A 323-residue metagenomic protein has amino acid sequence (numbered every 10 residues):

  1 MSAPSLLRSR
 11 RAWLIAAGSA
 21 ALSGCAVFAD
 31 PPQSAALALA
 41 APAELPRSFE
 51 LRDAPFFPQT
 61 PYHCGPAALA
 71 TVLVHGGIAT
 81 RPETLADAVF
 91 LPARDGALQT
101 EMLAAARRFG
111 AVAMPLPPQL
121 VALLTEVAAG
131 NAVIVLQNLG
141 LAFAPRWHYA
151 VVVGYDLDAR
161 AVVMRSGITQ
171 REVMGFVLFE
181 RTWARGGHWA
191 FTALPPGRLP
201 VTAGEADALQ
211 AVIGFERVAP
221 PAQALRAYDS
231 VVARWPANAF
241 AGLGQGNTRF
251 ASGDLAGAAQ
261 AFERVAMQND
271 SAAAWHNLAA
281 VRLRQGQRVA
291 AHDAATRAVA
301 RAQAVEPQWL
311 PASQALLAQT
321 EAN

Functional and structural regions predicted by a protein language model:
M1-R8, A12-S23: N-terminal secretory signal peptides
F28-A29, D158-G244, F250, G257: Noncatalytic regulatory segments and standalone regulatory/sensor domains
F28-Q119, L123, L194-R198, Q210-G214 (+4 more regions): Cysteine-nucleophile protease catalytic domains, especially the papain-like/related folds used in DUB/UBL proteases
V112, L116-R165: Active-site-adjacent substructure of cysteine-protease-like catalytic cores
V231, R264-V265, A298: Canonical positions in the second alpha-helix
P236, N269-D270, Q303: Short coil turns that delineate tetratricopeptide repeat
